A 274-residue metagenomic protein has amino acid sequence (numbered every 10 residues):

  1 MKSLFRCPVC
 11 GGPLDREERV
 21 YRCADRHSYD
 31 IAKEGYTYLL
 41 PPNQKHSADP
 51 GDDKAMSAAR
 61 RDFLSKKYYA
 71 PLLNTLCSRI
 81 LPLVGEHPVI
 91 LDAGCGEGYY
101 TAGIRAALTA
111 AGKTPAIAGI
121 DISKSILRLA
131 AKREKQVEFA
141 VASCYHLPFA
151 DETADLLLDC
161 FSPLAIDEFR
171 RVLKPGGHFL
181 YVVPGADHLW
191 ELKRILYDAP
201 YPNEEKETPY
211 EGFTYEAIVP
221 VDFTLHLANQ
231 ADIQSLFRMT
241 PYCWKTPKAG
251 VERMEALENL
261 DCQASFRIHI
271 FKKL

Functional and structural regions predicted by a protein language model:
M1-D49: N-terminal auxiliary segments of SAM/dcSAM-dependent transferases
K2-S3, V221-L274: Conserved Class I S-adenosyl-L-methionine
H46, G51-T75, R79: Class I SAM-dependent methyltransferase Rossmann-like catalytic core, especially the SAM/SAH-binding loop
V89-D92, E97-H146: Class I SAM-dependent methyltransferase SAM/SAH-binding core
Y145-L156: A short acidic, Gly/Pro-enriched loop at the edge of an enzyme's catalytic core that lines a small-molecule cofactor
L173-K174: Helix-to-beta-strand junctions that scaffold the AdoMet/dcAdoMet cofactor pocket in Class I SAM-dependent enzymes
G177-P184: Conserved beta-strand signature within the Rossmann-like core of class I S-adenosyl-L-methionine
K193-F213: Conserved Class I S-adenosyl-L-methionine
